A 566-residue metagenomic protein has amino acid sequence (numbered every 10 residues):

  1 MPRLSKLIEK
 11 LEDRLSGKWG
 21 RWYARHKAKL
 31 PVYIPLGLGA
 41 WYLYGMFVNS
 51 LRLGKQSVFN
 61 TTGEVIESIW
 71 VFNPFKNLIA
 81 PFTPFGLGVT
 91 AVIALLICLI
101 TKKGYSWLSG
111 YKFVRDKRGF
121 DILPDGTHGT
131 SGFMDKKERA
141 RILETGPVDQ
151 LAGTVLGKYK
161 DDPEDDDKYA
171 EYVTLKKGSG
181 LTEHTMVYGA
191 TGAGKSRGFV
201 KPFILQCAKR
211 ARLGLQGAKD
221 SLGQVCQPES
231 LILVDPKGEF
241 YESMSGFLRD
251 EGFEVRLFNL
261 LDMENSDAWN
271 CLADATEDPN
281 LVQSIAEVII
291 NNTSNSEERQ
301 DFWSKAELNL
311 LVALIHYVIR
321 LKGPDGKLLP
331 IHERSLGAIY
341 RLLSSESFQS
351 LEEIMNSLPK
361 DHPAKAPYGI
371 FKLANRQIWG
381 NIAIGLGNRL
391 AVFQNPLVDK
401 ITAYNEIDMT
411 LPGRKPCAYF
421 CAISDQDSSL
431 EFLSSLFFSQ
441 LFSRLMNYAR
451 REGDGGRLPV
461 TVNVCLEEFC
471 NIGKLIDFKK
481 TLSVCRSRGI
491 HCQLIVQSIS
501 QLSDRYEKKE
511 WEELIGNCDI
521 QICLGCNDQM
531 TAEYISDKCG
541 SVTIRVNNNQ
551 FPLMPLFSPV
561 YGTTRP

Functional and structural regions predicted by a protein language model:
M1-E229, Y241-F253, R320, Q550-P566: Accessory regions of macromolecular translocation/handling assemblies
R3, K168-Y169, K176-I490, R505-Y506 (+1 more regions): P-loop NTPase motor domains
N259, V496, G525-C526: Short beta->alpha connector loops at strand-helix junctions that form conserved, small/polar/Pro-enriched
F302-L308, A313-H316, C417, K480-S483 (+1 more regions): P-loop NTPase motor core of the ASCE superfamily
Q497-Q501: Conserved H-loop
